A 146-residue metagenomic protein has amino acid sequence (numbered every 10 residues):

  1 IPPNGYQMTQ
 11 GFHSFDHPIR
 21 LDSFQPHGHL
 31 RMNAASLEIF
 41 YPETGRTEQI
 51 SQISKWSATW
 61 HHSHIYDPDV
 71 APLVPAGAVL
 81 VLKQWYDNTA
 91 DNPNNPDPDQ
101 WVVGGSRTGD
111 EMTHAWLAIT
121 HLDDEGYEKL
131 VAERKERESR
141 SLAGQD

Functional and structural regions predicted by a protein language model:
I1-G126, L130-D146: His-enriched metal-coordination microenvironments in redox/metal-binding proteins
